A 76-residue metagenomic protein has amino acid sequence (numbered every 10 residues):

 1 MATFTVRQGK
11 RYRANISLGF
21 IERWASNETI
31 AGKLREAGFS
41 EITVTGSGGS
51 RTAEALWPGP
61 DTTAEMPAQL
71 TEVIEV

Functional and structural regions predicted by a protein language model:
M1-A2, I74: Short, low-complexity, intrinsically disordered N-terminal peptides in bacterial proteins
A2-T29: N-terminal acidic leader/helix
A31-E41: A SAM-dependent methyltransferase catalytic signature shared across enzymes that methylate proteins
S40-G48: Conserved S-adenosyl-L-methionine
G48-V76: Core SAM-dependent methyltransferase catalytic element
